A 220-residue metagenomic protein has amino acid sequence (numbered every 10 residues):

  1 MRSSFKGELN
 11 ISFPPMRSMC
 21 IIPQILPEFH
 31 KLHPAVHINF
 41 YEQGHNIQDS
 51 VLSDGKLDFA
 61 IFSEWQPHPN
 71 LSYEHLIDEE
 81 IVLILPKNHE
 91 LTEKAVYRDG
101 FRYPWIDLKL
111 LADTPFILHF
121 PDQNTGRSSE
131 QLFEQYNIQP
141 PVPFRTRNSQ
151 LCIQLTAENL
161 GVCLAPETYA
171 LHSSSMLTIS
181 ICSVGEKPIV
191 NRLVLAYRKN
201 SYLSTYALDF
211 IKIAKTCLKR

Functional and structural regions predicted by a protein language model:
M1-R2: Alpha-helical linker/hinge and terminal dimerization helices associated with HTH transcriptional regulators
K6-P69, R145-T146: Central regulatory/effector-binding core of bacterial HTH transcription factors
E8-S12, A60, I117, C163 (+1 more regions): Short, well-ordered beta-strand segments
I21, I179-R220: A late-sequence structural motif
L32, Q43-T114, K187-I189: Acidic, Gly/Pro-rich loop/turn segments at junctions of secondary structure
L52-F62, I81, I138, T156-V162 (+1 more regions): Alpha-to-beta junction loops
H68-H75, E79, Q150-K199: Beta-alpha-beta core module
E93, D99-L108, A112-Y136, L203-A207 (+2 more regions): Secondary-structure junction motif
